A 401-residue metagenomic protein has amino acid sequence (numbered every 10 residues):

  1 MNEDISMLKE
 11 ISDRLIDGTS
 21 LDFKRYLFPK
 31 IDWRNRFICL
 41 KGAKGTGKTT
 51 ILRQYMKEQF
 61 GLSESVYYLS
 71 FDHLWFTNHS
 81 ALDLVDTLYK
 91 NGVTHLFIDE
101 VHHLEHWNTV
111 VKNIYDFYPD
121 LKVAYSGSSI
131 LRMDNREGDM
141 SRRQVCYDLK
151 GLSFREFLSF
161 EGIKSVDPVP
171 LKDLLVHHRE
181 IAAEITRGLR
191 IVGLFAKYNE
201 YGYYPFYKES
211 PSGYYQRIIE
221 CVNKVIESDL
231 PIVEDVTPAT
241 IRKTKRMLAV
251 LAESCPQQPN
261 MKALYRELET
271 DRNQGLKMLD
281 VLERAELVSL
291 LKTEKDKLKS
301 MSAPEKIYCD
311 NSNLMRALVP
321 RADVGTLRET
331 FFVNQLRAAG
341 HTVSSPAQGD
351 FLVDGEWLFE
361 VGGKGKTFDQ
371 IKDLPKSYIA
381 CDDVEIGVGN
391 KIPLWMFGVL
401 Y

Functional and structural regions predicted by a protein language model:
M1-K30: N-terminal pre-Walker A segment at the start of P-loop NTPase domains
N2-S6, E10-S12, S128, N135-T244 (+1 more regions): Interdomain motor-coupling "hinge/lid" segment immediately C-terminal to the ATP-binding subdomain of NTP-driven enzymes
L40: Hydrophobic anchor at the beta1->P-loop junction of P-loop NTPases
K48-T49: Conserved lysine of the Walker
S63-H95: Short glycine-rich substrate-engagement loop in P-loop NTPases that contacts/grips substrate
F97, K122-S128, D148: Structural recognition of the conserved hydrophobic beta-strand(s) that form the central parallel beta-sheet of P-loop
F206-G349: Accessory nucleic acid-recognition modules appended to NTPase machines
F332, L336, F351-G365: Conserved catalytic cores of phosphodiester-cleaving nucleases, focusing on short active-site segments
